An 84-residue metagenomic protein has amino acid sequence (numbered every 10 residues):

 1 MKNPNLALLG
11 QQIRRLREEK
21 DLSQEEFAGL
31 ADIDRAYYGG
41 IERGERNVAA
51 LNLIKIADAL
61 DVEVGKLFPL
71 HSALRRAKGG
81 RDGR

Functional and structural regions predicted by a protein language model:
M1-E19: A short, Lys/Arg-rich alpha-helix, primarily the initiator
Q11, D21-L22, V48-L51: Residue-level signal for the short linker/turn that defines the boundary of a DNA-recognition helix
R14, E25, I54: Residues within the helices of the helix-turn-helix
E18, G29, D58: Alpha-helical residues within the helix-turn-helix
D21-R43: Short alpha-helical DNA-recognition segment
R43, V62, S72: Short, conserved catalytic or interaction motifs in soluble domains
L51-K66: DNA major-groove recognition helix of helix-turn-helix/homeodomain DNA-binding modules
D58, F68-R84: Short, charged recognition helix plus adjacent turn of helix-turn-helix-like nucleic-acid-binding domains
